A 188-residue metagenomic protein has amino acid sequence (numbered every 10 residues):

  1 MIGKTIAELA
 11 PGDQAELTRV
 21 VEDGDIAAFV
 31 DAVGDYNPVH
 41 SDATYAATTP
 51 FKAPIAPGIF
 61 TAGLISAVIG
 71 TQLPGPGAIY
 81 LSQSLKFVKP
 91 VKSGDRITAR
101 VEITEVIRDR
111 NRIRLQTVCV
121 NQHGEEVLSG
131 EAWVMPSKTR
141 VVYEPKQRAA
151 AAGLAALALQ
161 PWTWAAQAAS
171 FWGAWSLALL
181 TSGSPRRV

Functional and structural regions predicted by a protein language model:
M1-A78, V141-V188: Hot-dog-fold acyl-thioester-processing enzymes
I2-Q14, K92-W164: HotDog/MaoC-like acyl-thioester-processing domains
T5, F51, L81, K86-F87 (+1 more regions): Short, conserved secondary-structure segments in the cores of folded domains
E16-V20, K86, W133-M135: Generic structural detector for well-ordered beta-strands
P76-I79, D109-N111: Short, surface-exposed helix-loop/turn micro-motifs enriched in polar/charged residues
